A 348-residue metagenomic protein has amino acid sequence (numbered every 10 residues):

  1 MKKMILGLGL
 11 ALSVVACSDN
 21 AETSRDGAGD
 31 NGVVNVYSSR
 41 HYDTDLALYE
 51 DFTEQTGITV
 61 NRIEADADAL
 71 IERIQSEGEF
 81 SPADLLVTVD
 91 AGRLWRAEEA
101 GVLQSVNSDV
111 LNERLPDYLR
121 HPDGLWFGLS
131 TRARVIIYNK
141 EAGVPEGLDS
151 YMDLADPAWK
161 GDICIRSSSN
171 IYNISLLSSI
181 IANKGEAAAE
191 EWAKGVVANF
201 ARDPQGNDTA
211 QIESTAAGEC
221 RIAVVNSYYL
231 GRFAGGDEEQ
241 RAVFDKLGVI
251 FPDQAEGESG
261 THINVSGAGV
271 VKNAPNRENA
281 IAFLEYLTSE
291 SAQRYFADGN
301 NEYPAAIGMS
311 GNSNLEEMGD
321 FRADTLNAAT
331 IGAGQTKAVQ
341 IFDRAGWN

Functional and structural regions predicted by a protein language model:
S13-A16: C-terminal motif of bacterial Sec signal peptides marking the signal peptidase cleavage site
S18-A21, R25-R96, N348: Early extracytoplasmic/lumenal segment of secretory-pathway proteins
Y37-R40, P122-D123, Y138-K140, E146 (+3 more regions): Short beta-strand->loop
S81-L86, Q104-I136, M152, D162-I165: A structural signal for short loop-to-beta-strand junctions that line the ligand-binding cleft of periplasmic/secreted
V135-A142, A182, I263-N276, Y295-G299: A bilobed periplasmic-binding-protein/Venus flytrap-type ligand-binding module shared by bacterial periplasmic
G161-S169, Y286-S310: Periplasmic-binding protein-like
Y172, S179, N183-P252: Ligand-binding pocket segment of bilobal, Venus flytrap-like solute-binding proteins
E302-N348: An extracytoplasmic/periplasmic, membrane-proximal ligand-sensing/linker region
